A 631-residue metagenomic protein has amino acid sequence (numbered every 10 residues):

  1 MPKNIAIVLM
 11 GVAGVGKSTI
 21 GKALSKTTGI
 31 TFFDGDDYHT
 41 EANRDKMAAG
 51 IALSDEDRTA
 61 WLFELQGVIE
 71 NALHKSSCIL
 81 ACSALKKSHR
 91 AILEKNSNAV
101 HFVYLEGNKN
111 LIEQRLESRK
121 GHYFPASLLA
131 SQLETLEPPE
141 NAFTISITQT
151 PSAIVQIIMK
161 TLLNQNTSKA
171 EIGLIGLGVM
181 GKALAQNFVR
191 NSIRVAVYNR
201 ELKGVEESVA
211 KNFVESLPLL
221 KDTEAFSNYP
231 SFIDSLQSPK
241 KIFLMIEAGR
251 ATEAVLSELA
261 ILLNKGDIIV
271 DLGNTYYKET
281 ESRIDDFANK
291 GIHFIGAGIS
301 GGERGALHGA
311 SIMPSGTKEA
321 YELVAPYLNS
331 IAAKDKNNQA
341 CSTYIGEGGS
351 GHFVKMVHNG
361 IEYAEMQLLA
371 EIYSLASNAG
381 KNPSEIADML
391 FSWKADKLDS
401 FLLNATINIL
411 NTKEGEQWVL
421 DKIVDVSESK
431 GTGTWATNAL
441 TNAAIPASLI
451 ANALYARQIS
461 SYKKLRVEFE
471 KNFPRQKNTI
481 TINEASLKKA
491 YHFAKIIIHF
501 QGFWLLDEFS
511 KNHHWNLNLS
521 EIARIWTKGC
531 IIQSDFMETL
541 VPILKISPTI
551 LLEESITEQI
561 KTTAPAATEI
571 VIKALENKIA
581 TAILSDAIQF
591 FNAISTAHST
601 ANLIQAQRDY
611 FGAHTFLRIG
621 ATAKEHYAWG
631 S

Functional and structural regions predicted by a protein language model:
K3-G14, T19-K22, Q165-S227, S231-D234 (+2 more regions): NAD(P)+-binding Rossmann beta1-loop-alpha1 motif at the extreme N-terminus of oxidoreductases
K22-E64: Conserved substrate/cofactor phosphate-moiety recognition/catalytic segment in nucleotide-dependent phosphotransferases
E56-S97, L105: Glycine-rich phosphate-binding loop used to anchor ATP phosphates in small-molecule kinases, encompassing both
N96-R115: Conserved phosphate-donor/acceptor-positioning beta-strand/loop module used by diverse small-molecule
E117-I157: Small-molecule kinase domains that catalyze NTP-dependent phosphoryl transfer to phosphate-bearing small molecules
I172, E253-V255, V270, Y276-A387 (+2 more regions): Rossmann-fold dinucleotide-binding core
R200-E201, S216-E281, D286-A288, E303-K318: Rossmann-like NAD(P)-binding element
H352, S377-K381, D396-L465, E470-I496 (+2 more regions): Interdomain hinge/lid region at the active-site interface of Rossmann-like NAD(P)-dependent oxidoreductases
